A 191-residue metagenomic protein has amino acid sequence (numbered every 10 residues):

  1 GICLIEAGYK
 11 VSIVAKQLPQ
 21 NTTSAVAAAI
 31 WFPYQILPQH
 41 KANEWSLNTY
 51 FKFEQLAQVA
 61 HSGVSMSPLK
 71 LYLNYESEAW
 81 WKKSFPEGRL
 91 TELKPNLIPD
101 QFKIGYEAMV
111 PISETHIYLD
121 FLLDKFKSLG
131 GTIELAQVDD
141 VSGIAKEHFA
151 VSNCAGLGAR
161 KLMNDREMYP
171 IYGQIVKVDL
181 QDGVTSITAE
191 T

Functional and structural regions predicted by a protein language model:
C3-E6, K10-V64: Conserved FAD-binding subdomain of flavin-dependent enzymes
G8, A27-A28, G130, E147-F149: Short, well-ordered alpha-helix to beta-strand connector turns
P19, V26, K83-N96, L180-T191: FAD-binding beta-loop-beta segment adjacent to the flavin cofactor pocket
F32, L71-L73, K177: Short, well-ordered beta-strand micro-motif
Q35-I36, Y75-S77, D179-G183: Short loop segments at secondary-structure junctions
N48-L129: Flavin (FAD/FMN) cofactor-binding and adjacent substrate-gating region of FAD-dependent oxidoreductase domains
G131-K146: A conserved short coil-to-beta-strand element within the FAD-binding core of flavoproteins
A145-T191: Flavin-dependent oxidoreductases
